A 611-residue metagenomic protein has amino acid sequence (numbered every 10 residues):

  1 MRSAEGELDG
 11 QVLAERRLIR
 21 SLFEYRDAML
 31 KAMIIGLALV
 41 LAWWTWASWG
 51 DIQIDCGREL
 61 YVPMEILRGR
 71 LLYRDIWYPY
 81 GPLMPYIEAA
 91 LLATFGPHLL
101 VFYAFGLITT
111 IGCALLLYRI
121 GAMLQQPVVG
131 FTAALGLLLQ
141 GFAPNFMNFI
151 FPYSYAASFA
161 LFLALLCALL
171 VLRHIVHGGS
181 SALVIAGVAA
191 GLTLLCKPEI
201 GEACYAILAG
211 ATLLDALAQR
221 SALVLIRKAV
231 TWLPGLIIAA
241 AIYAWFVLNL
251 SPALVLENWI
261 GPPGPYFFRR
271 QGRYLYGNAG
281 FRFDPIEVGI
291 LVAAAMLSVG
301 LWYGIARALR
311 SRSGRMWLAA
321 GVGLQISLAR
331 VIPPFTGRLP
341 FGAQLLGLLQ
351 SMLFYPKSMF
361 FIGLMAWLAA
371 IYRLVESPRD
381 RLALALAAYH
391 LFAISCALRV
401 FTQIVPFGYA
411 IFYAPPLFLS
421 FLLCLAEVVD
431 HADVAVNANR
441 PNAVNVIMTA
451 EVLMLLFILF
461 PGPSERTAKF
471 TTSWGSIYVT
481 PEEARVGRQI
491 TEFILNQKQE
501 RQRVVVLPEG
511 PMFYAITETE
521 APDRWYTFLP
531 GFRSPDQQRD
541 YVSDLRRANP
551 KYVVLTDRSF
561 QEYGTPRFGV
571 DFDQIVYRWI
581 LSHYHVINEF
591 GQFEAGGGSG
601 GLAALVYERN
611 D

Functional and structural regions predicted by a protein language model:
A47-V62, Y73-A90, P97-L100, L250 (+2 more regions): Extracytoplasmic catalytic/substrate-binding loops of multi-pass membrane glycan-assembly enzymes
P79, P463-F532, Y541-R546, P550-E562 (+1 more regions): Short periplasmic/luminal acceptor-recognition loop of GT-C membrane glycosyltransferases, typified by
L99, C113, L135-L161, L170 (+5 more regions): Aromatic- and kink-enriched transmembrane "portal" helix at the membrane-lumen/periplasm boundary that abuts
L117-N145, L161-F162, H177-I185: Transmembrane-helix signature of polytopic, membrane-embedded enzymes that assemble or transfer cell-envelope glycans
F159, A164-I185, A216-A222, L297-R307 (+3 more regions): Membrane-interface transmembrane helices that cradle and orient dolichyl/undecaprenyl
L170-L192, S221-P234, S313-V322, D380-F392: Short hydrophobic alpha-helices at membrane interfaces in multi-pass membrane enzymes
A182-P198, C204-T212, Y243, G323-S327 (+1 more regions): Membrane-interface alpha helices of multi-pass inner-membrane proteins
E202, F341-A366, T402-N439: Hydrophobic/aromatic-rich transmembrane helices and adjacent perimembrane loops
